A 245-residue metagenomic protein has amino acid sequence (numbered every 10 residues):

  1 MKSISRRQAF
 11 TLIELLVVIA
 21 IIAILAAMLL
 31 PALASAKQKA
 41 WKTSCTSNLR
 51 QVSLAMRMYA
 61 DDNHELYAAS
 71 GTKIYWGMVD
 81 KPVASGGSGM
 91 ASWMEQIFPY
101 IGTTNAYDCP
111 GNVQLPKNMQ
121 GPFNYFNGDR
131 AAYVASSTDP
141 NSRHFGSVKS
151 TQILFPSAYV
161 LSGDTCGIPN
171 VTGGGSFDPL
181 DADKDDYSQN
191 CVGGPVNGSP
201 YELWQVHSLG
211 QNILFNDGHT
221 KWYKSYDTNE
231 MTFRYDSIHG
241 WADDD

Functional and structural regions predicted by a protein language model:
M1-K2, A32, D185, Q205: Intrinsic disorder/low-complexity segments
K2-S47: Amphipathic alpha-helical segments typified by the pilin-like N-terminal helix that continues immediately C-terminal
T43-D245: Short, well-structured segments within or immediately adjacent to enzyme catalytic domains that line ligand-binding
